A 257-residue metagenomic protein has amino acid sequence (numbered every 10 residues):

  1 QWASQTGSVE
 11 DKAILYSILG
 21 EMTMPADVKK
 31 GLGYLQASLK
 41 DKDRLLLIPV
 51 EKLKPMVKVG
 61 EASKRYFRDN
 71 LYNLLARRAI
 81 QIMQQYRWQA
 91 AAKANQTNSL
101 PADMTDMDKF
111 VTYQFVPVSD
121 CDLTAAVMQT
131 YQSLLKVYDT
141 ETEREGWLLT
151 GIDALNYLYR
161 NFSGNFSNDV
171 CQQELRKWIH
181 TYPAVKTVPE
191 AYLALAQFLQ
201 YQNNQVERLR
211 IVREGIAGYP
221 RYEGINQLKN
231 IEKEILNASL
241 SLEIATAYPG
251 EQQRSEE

Functional and structural regions predicted by a protein language model:
Q1-E256: Extracytoplasmic/secretory-pathway proteins
